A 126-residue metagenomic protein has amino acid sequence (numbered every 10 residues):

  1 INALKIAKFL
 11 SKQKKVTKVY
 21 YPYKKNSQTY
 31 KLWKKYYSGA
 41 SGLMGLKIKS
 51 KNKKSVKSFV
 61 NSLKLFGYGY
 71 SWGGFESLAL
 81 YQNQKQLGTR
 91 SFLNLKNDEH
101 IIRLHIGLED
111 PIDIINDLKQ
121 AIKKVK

Functional and structural regions predicted by a protein language model:
A3-K64, Y68-G73, L87-L93: Conserved small-domain helix->loop->beta segment predominantly found in fold-type I
S50-K51, S62, S77-K126: PLP-dependent enzyme catalytic core of the Aspartate aminotransferase-like
